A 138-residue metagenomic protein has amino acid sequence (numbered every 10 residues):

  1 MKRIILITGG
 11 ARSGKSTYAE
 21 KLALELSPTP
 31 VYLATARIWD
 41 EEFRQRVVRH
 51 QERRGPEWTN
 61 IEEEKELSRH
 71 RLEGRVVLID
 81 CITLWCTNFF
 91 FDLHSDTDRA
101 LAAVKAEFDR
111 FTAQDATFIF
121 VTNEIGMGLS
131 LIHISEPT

Functional and structural regions predicted by a protein language model:
M1-K2: Phosphate-binding P-loop
I5-R71: Conserved P-loop
P56-A100: Helix-adjacent hinge/juxtasegments
G74-V76, D115-I119: Loop/turn-to-beta-strand initiation segments
C86, M127-L131: Short, solvent-exposed loop/turn segments at secondary-structure junctions
A100-T117: Substrate-engagement module of ASCE P-loop NTPases
N123: Acidic, metal-coordinating catalytic segment for phosphate/diphosphate chemistry, firing primarily on the Nudix
I132-T138: Residue-level detector of conserved catalytic or cofactor/ligand-binding positions in enzyme active sites
